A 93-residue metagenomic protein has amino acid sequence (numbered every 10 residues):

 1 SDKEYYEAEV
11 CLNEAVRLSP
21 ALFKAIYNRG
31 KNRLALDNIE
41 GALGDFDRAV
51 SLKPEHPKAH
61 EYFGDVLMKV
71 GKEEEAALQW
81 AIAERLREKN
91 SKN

Functional and structural regions predicted by a protein language model:
S1-E14, L36-R48, V70-I82: Structural signature of tandem alpha-helical TPR/SEL1-like repeats, specifically the intra-repeat loop/turn
F23-K24, P57-K58, S91: Helix-start (N-cap) detector for alpha-helical repeat units in TPR-like alpha-solenoids, especially tetratricopeptide
K24-A25, E75: A composition/secondary-structure signal for short, hydrophobic, low-basic-content segments with alpha-helix propensity
